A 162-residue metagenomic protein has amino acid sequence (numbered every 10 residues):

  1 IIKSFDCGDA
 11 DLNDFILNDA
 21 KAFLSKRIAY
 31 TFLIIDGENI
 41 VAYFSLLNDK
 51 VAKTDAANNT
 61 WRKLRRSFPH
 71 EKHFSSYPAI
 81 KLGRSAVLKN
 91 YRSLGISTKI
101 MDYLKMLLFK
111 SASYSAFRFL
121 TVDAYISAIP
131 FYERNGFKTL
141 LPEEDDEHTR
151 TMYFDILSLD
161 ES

Functional and structural regions predicted by a protein language model:
I1-A22, K26, T31: Short amphipathic alpha-helix that is part of the acyltransferase structural core
K3-L12, I34-N39, Y91, D155-L159: Alpha-helical solenoid scaffolds in eukaryotic macromolecular assemblies
I28-S45, T60: Conserved beta-hairpin
F32-D36, L82, F119-A124: Extended hydrophobic secondary-structure segments that form protein cores and membrane-embedded regions
S45-R84: Conserved acyl-donor/pantetheine-binding loop and adjacent beta-alpha core of acyl/acetyltransferases and related
G83-S93: A short, internal acetyl-CoA/4′-phosphopantetheine-binding micro-motif in the GNAT/acyltransferase core
S93-L108: Conserved acetyl-CoA-binding loop-helix of GNAT-fold acetyltransferases
A116-S127, N135, L141-S162: C-terminal "cap" of GNAT-fold acetyltransferases
